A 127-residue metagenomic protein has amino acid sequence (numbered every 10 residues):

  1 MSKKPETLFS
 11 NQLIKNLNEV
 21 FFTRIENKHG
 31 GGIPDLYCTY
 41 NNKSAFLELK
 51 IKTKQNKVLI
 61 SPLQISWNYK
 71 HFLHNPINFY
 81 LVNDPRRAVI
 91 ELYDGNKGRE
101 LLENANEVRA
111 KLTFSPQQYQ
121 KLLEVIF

Functional and structural regions predicted by a protein language model:
M1-N27: Acidic-basic catalytic patches of nuclease active cores, encompassing PD-(D/E)XK and other metal-cofactor nuclease
G32: Beta-rich catalytic cores
L36-C38, A45-T53: Conserved catalytic cores of phosphodiester-cleaving nucleases, focusing on short active-site segments
N41-K43, P85-R86: Short strand-connecting beta-turns/loops that link adjacent beta-strands
K57-Y80: Short, charged, amphipathic alpha-helix that recurs within catalytic cores of restriction-modification and other
V58, G95-L101: Sequence/structural signature of beta-propeller domains
F72-K97: Nucleic-acid nuclease catalytic cores
N104-F127: Charged phosphate-binding loop/patch that engages nucleotide di/tri-phosphates or the phosphate backbone of nucleic
